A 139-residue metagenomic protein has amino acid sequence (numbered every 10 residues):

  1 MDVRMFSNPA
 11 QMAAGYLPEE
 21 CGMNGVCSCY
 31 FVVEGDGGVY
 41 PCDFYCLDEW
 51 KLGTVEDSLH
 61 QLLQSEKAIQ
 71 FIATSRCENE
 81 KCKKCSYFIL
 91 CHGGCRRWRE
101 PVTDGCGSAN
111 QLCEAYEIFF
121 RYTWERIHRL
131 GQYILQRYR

Functional and structural regions predicted by a protein language model:
M1-A13, F44-I89: C-terminal accessory region of radical SAM enzymes
D2, G35-D36: Glycine-rich, aromatic-lined ligand/substrate-binding cores of catalytic and carbohydrate-binding domains
P18: Histidine/acidic-rich helix-loop-helix segments that form or flank divalent-metal centers in metalloenzyme catalytic
N24-C27: Short, small/polar residue-rich loop motifs at catalytic or cofactor-binding pockets
D36, L47-W50, C77-R139: Radical SAM enzyme core and accessory elements
